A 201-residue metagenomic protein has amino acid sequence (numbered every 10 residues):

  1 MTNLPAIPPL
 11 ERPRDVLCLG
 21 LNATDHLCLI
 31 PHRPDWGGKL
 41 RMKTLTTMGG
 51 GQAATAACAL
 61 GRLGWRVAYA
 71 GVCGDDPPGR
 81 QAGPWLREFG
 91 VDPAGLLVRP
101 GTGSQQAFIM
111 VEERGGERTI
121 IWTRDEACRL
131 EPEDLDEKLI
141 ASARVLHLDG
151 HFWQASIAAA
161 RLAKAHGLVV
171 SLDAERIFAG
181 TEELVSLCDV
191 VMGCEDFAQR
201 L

Functional and structural regions predicted by a protein language model:
M1-V72, P77-Q81, E88: Glycine-rich phosphate/adenosyl-contacting loop at the front of the ribokinase-like
T2-N22, A68, P84-V98, V111-L201: Ribokinase/PfkB-type carbohydrate-kinase core domain
T44-T46, A70-D75, P93-S104, E175: Beta-strand->loop->alpha-helix junctions that form or flank phosphate-binding loops in nucleotide-handling enzymes
Q52-T55, G103-Q106, A155-S156: Short glycine/serine/threonine-rich phosphate/pyrophosphate-binding segments that cradle anionic phosphate groups
C58, Q106-M110, T119: Short beta-strand scaffold segments in enzyme catalytic cores
G79, G83, Q105-A107: Generic internal hydrophobic packing segments that stabilize the cores of diverse globular domains
